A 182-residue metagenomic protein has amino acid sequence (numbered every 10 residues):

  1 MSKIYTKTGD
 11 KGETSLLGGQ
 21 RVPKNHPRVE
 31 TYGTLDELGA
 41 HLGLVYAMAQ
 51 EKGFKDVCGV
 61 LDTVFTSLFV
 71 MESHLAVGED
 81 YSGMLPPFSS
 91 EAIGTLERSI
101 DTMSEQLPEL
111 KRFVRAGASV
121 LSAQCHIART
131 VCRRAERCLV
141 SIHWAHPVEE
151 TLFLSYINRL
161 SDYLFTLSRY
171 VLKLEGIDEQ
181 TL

Functional and structural regions predicted by a protein language model:
M1-L182: Phosphate/pyrophosphate-binding loop motifs in nucleotide- or prenyl diphosphate-using proteins
